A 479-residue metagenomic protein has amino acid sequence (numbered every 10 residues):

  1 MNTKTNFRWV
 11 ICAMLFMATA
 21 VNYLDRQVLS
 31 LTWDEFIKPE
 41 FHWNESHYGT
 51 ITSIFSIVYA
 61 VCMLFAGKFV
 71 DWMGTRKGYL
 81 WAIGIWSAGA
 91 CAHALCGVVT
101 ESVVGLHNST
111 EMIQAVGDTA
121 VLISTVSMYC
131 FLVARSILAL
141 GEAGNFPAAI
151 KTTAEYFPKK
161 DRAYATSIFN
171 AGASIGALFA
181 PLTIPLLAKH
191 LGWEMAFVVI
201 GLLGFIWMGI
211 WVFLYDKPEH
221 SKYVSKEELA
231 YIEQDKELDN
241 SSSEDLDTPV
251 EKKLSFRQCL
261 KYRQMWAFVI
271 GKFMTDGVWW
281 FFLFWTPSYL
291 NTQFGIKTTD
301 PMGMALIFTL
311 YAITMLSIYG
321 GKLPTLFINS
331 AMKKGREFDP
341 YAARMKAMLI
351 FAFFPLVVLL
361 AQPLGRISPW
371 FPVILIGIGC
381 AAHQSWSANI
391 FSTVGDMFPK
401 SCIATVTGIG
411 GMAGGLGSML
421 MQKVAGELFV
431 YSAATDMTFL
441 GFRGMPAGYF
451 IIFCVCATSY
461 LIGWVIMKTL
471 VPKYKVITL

Functional and structural regions predicted by a protein language model:
V10-E45, T100, N145, F282-P287 (+1 more regions): Extracytoplasmic
Q27, S56-L64, A143, A177-L178 (+3 more regions): Residue-level signature of mid-helix packing/kink "hotspots" within the transmembrane helices of 12-pass Major
L29-L31, R257-K322, H383-S387, F391 (+1 more regions): Extracytoplasmic gate region of multi-pass secondary transporters
Y79, F131, M345-M348: Primarily marks hydrophobic transmembrane alpha-helices of the MFS/SLC 12-helix fold
G84-S124, L349-R366: C-terminal ends and interior cores of transmembrane alpha-helices in multi-pass membrane transporters/permeases
C130, A134-S174: Cytoplasmic helix-loop-helix junction between adjacent transmembrane helices in 12-TM secondary transporters
A173-K222: Helix-loop-helix hairpin linking two adjacent transmembrane segments in secondary transporters
W207-Y215, V358-L364, Y449-L479: Multi-pass alpha-helical transporter architecture, strongest for 12-TM Major Facilitator/SLC carriers used
